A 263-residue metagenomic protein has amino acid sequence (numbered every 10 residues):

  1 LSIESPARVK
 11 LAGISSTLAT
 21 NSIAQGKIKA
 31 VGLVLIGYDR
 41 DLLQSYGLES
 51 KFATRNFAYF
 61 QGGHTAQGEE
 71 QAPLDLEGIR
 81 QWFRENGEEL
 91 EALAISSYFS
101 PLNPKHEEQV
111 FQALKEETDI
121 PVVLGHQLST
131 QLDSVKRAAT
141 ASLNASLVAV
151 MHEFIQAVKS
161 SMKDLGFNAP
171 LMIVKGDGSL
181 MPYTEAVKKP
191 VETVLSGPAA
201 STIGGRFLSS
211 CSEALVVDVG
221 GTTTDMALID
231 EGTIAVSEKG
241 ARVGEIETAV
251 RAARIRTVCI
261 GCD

Functional and structural regions predicted by a protein language model:
L1-D263: N-terminally biased helix-coil "hinge/interface" segments that flank
